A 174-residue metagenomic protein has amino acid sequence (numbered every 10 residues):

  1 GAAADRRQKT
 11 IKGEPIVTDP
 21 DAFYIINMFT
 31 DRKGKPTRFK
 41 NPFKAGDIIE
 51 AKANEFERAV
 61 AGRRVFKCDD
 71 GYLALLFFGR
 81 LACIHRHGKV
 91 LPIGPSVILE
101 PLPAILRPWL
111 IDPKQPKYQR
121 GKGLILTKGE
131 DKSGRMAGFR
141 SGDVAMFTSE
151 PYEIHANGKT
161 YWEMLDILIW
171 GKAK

Functional and structural regions predicted by a protein language model:
G1-K174: Compact, glycine-rich, soluble single-domain proteins
